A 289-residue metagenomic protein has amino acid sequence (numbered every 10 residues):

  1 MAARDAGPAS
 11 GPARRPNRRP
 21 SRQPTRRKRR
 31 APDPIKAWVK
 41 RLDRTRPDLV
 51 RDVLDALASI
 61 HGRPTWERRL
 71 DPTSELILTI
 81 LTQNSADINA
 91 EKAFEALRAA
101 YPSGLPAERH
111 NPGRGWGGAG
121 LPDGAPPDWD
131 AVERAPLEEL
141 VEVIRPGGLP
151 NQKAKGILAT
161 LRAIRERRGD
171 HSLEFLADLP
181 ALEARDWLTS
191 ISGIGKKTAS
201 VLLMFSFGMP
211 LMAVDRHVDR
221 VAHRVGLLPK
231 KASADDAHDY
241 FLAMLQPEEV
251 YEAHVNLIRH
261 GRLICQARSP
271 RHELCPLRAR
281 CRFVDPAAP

Functional and structural regions predicted by a protein language model:
M1-L42, A287: Polybasic, lysine-enriched low-complexity intrinsically disordered terminal tails
P34-P289: Catalytic cores of DNA base-excision repair glycosylases
